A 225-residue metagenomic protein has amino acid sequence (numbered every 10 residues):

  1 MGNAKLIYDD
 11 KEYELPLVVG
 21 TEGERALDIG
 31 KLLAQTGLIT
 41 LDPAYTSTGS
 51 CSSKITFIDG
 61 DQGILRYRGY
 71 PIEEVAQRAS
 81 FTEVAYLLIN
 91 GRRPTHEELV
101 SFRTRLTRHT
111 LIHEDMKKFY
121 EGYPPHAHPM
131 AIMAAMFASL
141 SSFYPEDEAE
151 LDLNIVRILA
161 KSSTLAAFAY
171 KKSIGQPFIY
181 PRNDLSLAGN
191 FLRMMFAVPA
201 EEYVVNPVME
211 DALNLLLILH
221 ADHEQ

Functional and structural regions predicted by a protein language model:
M1-Q225: Hydrophobic alpha-helical bundle cores within soluble ligand-binding/oligomerization subdomains
